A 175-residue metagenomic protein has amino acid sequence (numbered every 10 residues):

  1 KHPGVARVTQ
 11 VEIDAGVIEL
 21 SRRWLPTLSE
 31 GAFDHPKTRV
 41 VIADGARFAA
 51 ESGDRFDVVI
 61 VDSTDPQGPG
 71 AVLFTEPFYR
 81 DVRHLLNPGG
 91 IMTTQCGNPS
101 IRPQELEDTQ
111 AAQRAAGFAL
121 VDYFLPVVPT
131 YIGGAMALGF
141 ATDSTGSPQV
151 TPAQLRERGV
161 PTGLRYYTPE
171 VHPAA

Functional and structural regions predicted by a protein language model:
K1-I91, S100-E105: The AdoMet/dcAdoMet-binding core of the Class I SAM-like
I18-S21, R39, A116-V121, R156-E157: A short linear-motif detector with a strong N-terminal bias
R23, D54-R55, E107-D108, M136 (+1 more regions): Surface-exposed beta-strand edges and their flanking turn/coil or helix-capping segments
Y79-R80, E105-V128, A137-G139: Conserved Class I S-adenosyl-L-methionine
P99-S100, V128: Short, surface-exposed acidic/glycine-rich loop or hinge patches that mediate macromolecular interfaces
L120-A175: Soluble small-group transferase modules, centered on the S-adenosyl donor enzyme superfamily
